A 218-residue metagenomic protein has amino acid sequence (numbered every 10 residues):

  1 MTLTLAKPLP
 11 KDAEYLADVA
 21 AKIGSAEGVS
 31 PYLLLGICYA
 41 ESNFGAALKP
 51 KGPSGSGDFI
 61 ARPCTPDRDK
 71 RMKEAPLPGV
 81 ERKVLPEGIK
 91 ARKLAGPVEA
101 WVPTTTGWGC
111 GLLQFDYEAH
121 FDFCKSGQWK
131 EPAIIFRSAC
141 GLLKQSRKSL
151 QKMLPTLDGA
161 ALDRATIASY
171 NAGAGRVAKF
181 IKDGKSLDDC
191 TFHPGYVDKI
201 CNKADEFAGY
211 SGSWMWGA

Functional and structural regions predicted by a protein language model:
L3-E27, R71-A218: Non-catalytic cell-wall polysaccharide-engagement segments
V29-G79, K83, E87-G88, A100: Secreted/periplasmic proteins that engage bacterial cell-wall peptidoglycan
